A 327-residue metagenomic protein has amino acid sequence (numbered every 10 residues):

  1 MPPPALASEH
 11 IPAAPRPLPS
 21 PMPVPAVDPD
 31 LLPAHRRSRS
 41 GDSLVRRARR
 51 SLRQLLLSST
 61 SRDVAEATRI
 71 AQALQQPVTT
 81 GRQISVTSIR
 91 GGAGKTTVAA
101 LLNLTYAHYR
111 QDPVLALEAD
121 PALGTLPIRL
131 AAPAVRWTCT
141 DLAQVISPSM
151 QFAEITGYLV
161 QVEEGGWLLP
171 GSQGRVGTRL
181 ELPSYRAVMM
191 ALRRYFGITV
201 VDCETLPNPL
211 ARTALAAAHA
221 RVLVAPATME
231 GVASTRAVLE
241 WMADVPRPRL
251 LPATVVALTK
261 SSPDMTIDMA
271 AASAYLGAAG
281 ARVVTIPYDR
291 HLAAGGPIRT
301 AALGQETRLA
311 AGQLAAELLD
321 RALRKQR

Functional and structural regions predicted by a protein language model:
P3-S85: Extreme N-terminal, non-catalytic leader segments that precede Walker-type/kinase nucleotide-binding cores
L74-H108: Walker A (P-loop) phosphate-binding motif
A107-G166: Phosphate-binding loop that captures ATP/GTP phosphates
V160-E163, W167-A211: Phosphate-binding/switch loop-helix module in NTP-utilizing enzymes
H219-R236, S262-D264: Conserved Switch II/interswitch segment of TRAFAC-class P-loop GTPases
T235-A253: Conserved C-terminal guanine-recognition region of P-loop GTPase G domains, centered on the G4
K260-G304: Beta-strand-loop-alpha "switch" segments that mediate conformational coupling across diverse proteins
G295-R327: NTP-binding/hydrolysis catalytic cores, primarily Walker-type P-loop NTPases
